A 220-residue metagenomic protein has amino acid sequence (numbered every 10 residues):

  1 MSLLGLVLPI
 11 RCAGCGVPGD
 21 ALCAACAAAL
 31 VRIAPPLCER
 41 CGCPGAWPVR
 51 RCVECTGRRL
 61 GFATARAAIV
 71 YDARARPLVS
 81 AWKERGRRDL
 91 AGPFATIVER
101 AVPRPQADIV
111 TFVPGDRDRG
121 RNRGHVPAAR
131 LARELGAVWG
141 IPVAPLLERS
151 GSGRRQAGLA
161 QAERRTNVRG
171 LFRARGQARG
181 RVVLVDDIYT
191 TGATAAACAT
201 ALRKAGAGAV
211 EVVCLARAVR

Functional and structural regions predicted by a protein language model:
M1-R220: Glycine-rich phosphate/pyrophosphate-handling loop used in enzymes and phosphotransfer proteins
